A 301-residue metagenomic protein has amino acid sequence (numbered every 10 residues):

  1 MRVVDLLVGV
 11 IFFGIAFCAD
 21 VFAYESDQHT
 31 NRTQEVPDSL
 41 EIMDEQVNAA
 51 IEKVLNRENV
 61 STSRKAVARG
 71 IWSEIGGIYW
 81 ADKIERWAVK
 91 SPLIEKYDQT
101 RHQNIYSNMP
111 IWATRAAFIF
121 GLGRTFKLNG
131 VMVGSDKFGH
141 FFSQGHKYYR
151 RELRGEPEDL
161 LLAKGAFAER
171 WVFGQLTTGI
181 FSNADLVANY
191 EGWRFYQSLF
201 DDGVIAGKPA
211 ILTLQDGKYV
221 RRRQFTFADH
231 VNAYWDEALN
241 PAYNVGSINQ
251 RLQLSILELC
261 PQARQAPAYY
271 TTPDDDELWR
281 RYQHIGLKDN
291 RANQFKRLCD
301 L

Functional and structural regions predicted by a protein language model:
M1-V8: Bacterial N-terminal signal peptides that target proteins for export
V8-A16: Bacterial N-terminal signal peptides
D20-A163, F173-L186, Y190-L301: Intrinsically disordered, low-complexity, mixed-charge
